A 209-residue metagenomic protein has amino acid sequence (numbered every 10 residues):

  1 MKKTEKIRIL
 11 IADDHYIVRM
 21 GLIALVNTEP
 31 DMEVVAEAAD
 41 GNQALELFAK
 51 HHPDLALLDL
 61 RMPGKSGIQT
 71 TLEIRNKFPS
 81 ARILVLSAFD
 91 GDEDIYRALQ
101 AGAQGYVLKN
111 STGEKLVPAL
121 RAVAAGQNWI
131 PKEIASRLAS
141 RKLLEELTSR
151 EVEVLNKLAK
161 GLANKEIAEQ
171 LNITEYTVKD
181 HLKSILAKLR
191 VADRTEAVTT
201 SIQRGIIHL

Functional and structural regions predicted by a protein language model:
V18, P63: The feature encodes the CheY-like receiver
E37-L55: Acidic, metal-coordinating helix/loop segments flanking the phosphotransfer/catalytic sites of two-component signaling
D40-Q43, G64-Q69: Acidic catalytic/metal-coordinating carboxylates
E46, I68-S80: Short amphipathic alpha-helix used as the core "switch/output" element in two-component signaling
D59, S87: Active-site residues of response regulator receiver
F89-D90, Y176: Short, conserved "switch-loop" micro-motifs in signal-transduction and mechanochemical regulators
E93-Q100, Q104-S149, E153, I206: Short, flexible helix-to-coil linker/hinge segments that flank and couple to helix-turn-helix
A163-E196: Recognition helix of helix-turn-helix DNA-binding domains
